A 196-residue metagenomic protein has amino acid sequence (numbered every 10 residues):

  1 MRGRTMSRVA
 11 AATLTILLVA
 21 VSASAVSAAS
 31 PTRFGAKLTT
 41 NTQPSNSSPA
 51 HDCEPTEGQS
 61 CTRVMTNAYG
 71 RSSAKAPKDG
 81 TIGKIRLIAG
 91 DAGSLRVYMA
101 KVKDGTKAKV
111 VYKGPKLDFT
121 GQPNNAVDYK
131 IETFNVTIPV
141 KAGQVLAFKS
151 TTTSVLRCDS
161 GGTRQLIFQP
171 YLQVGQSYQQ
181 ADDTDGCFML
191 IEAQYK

Functional and structural regions predicted by a protein language model:
M1-R2, G93: Short amphipathic alpha-helical segments with coiled-coil-like heptad repeat character
R2-T13: Bacterial N-terminal signal peptides that target proteins for export
T5, A23-A28: Low-complexity, intrinsically disordered tandem-repeat tracts enriched in small/polar residues
A12-V21: Bacterial N-terminal signal peptides
V26-K116, P123, N135-V145, K149-K196: Beta-sheet-rich sandwich/jelly-roll-like modules and their strand-loop junctions
N125-D128: Beta-strand-rich ligand-recognition modules
K130-F134: Short strand-edge motifs at loop-to-beta-strand transitions and within beta-strands of extracellular beta-rich domains
